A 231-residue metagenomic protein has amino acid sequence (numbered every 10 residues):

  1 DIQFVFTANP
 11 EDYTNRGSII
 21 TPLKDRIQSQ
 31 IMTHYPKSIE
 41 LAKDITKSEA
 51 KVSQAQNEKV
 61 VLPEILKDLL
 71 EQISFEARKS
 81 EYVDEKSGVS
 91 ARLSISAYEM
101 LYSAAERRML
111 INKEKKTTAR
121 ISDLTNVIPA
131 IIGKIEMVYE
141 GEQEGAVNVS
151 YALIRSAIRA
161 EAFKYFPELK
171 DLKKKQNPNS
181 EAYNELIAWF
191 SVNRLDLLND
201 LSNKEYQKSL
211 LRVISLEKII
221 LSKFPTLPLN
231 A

Functional and structural regions predicted by a protein language model:
D1-N57, M100-R107, I111: Canonical AAA+ ATPase core
I2, F6, G17, T21 (+5 more regions): Amphipathic, alpha-helical segments enriched in basic
G17, V60, R92, E140 (+1 more regions): Ordered, soluble secondary-structure elements with a strong preference for glycine-centered loop motifs and nearby
D25, D44-S48, D68, Q72-F75 (+5 more regions): Charged/polar, solvent-exposed surface patches and flexible loops
I31, Y35, I39-L41, A97 (+4 more regions): Residues in flexible loops and secondary-structure boundaries
A42-A119, D123: Conserved AAA+ ATPase small/helical "lid" subdomain
E106-A231: C-terminal engagement/docking regions of AAA+ P-loop ATPases
